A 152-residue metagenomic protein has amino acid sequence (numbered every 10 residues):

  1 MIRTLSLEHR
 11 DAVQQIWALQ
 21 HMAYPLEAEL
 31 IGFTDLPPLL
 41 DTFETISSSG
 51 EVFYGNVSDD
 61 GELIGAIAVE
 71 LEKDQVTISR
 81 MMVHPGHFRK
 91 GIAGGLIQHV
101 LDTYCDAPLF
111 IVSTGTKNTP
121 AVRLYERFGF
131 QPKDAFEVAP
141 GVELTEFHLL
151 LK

Functional and structural regions predicted by a protein language model:
M1-A18: A short beta-loop-alpha structural element at the N-terminal edge of CoA-dependent acyl/N-acetyltransferase catalytic
L7, A18-E44: Conserved GNAT-fold acetyl-CoA-binding loop/helix
F43-G55, T77: A short helix-loop-beta-strand connector motif used in the catalytic cores of GNAT acetyltransferases and, in some
G55, G61-E70, T77-M82: Conserved beta-strand in the GNAT
V83, R89-D102, R123-R127: Conserved acetyl-CoA-binding loop-helix of GNAT-fold acetyltransferases
F88, V112-V122, V138-V142: Conserved beta-strand-loop-alpha-helix junction that forms the acyl-donor binding cleft
C105, E126-A135: Conserved acetyl-CoA-binding loop of GNAT-fold acetyltransferases
L144-K152: Terminal substrate-recognition subdomain of acyl/acetyltransferases
